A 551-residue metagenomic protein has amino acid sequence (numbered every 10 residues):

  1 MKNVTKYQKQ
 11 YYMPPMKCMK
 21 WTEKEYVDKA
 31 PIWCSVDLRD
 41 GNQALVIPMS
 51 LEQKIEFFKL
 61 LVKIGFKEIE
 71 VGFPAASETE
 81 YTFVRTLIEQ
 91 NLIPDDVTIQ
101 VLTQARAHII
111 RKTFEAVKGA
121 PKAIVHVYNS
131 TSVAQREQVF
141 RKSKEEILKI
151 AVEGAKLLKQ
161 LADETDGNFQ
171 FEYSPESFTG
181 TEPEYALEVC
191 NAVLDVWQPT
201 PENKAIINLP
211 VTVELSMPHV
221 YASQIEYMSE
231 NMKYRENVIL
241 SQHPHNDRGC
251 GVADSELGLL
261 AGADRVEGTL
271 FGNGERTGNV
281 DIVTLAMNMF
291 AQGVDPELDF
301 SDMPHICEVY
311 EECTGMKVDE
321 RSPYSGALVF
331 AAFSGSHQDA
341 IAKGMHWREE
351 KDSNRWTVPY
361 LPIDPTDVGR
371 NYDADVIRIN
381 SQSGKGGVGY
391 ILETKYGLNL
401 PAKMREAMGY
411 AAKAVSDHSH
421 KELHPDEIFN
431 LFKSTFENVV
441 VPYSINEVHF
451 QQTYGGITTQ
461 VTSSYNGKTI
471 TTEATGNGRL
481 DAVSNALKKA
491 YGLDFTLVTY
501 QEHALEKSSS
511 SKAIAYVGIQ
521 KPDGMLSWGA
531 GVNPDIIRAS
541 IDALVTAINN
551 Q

Functional and structural regions predicted by a protein language model:
M1-A107, N371, V376-I379, S383 (+1 more regions): N-terminal capping/small domains of soluble enzymes
K2-D37, G293-E473, S509-I514: A mid-to-C-terminal "edge-of-domain" accessory segment
Y7, W33, I47-E68, V84-Q90 (+3 more regions): Alpha/beta enzyme core
D40, A44, P74-E78, S132-A134 (+5 more regions): Short, small-residue-enriched loops and turns at beta-alpha junctions that line or gate enzyme active sites
L209-V211, I239, E267-E275, M287-D299 (+3 more regions): Short beta-alpha connecting loops at secondary-structure transitions that line or flank enzyme active sites
S216-K351: Catalytic alpha/beta core domains of metabolic enzymes, predominantly
L493-M525: Generic long, charged, amphipathic alpha-helical segments
M525-W528, V532-Q551: Mixed-charge, glycine-accented linear interaction segment located at domain edges/termini
